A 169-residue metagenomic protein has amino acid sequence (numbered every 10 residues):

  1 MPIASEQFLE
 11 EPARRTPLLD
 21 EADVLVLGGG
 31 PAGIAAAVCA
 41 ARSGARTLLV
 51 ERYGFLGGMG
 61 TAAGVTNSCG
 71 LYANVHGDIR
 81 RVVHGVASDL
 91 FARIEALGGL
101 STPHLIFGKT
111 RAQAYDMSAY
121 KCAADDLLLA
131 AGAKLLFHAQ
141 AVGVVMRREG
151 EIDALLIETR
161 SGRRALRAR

Functional and structural regions predicted by a protein language model:
P2-S5, A13, E21, C39 (+2 more regions): Conserved N-terminal/central alpha/beta ligand/cofactor-binding core
E10-R14, E158-S161: A generic local structural motif
T16-A32: Beta1/beta-strand and adjacent pyrophosphate-binding region of the FAD-binding site in flavoprotein oxidoreductases
D20-A22, S161-R169: Core beta-strand elements of the Rossmann-like FAD/NAD(P) dinucleotide-binding domain in flavoenzyme oxidoreductases
L27-G30, V50-Y53, Q140, E158: Active-site-proximal beta-strand/loop segments in catalytic clefts of secreted hydrolases
A32, A36-A41: Small-residue (primarily alanine) positions within well-ordered alpha-helices, especially packing/interaction faces
E149-L155: Short, hydrophobic/aromatic-rich segments at coil-to-beta transitions
